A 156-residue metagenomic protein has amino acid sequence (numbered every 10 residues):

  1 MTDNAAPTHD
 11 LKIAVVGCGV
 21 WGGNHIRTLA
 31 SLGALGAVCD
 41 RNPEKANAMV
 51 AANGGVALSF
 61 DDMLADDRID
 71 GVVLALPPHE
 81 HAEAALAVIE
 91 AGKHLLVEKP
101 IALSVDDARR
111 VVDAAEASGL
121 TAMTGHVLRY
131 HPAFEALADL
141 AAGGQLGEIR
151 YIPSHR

Functional and structural regions predicted by a protein language model:
M1-N53: N-terminal Rossmann-like dinucleotide-binding module
G17, K99, G144: Conserved G/P- and acidic residue-centered "switch" motifs that form tight phosphate/ATP-binding loops in soluble
G22, A46, H81, A85 (+2 more regions): A general structural signal for well-ordered alpha-helical segments in protein cores
T28, M49-A52, L86-A91, R110-S118 (+1 more regions): Alpha-helical structural signal in soluble globular domains
L32, D66-D67, H131: Acidic-histidine catalytic/liganding microenvironments
A37, G71, Y151: Short, Asp-centered acidic motifs that coordinate Mg2+ and/or phosphate in catalytic or ligand-binding sites
G55-A114: Beta-loop-alpha module in the N-terminal Rossmann-like domain of NAD(P)-dependent dehydrogenases, especially those
A102-R156: A contiguous active-site-proximal alpha/beta segment in oxidoreductase catalytic domains
